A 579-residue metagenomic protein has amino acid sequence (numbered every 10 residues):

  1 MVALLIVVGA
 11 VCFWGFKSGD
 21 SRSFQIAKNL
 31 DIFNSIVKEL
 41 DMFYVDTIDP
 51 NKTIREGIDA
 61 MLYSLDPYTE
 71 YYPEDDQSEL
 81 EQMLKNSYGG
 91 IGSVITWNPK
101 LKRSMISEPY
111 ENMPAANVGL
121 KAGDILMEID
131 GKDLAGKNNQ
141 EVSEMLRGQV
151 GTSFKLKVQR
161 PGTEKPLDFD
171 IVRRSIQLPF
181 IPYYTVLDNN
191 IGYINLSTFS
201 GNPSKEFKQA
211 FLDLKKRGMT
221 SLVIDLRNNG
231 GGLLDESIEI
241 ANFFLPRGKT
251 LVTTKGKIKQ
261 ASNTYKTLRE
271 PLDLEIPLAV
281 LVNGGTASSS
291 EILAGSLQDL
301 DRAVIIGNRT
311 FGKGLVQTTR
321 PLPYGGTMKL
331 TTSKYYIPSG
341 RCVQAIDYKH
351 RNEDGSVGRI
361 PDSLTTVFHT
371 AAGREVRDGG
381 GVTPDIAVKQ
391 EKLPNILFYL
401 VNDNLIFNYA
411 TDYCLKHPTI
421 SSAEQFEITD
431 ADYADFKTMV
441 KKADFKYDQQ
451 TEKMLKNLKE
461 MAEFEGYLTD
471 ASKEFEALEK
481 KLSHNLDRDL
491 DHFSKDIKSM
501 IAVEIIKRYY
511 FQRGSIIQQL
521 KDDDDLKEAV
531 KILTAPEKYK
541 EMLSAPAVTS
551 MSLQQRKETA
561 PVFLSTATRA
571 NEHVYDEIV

Functional and structural regions predicted by a protein language model:
M1-W14: Hydrophobic membrane-insertion alpha-helices, especially the h-region of bacterial N-terminal signal peptides
W14-N29, F33, V37-V45, D49-P50 (+4 more regions): Cleft-lining beta-strand/loop regions that shape enzyme active-site pockets
S35, E39-F43, T47, N51 (+23 more regions): Structured segments of extracytoplasmic/periplasmic soluble domains in secreted or envelope-associated proteins
Y44-M105, S153-K155, Q159-R173, L178-Y183 (+3 more regions): Extended, small/polar residue-biased N-terminal targeting/export presequences and adjacent propeptide/linker tracts
I91, E270, K329-T331: A structural signal for short loop-to-beta-strand junctions that line the ligand-binding cleft of periplasmic/secreted
S289, G295, D301, I306-N308 (+2 more regions): Polar, glycine-rich mid-to-C-terminal structural blocks that act as macromolecule-binding/assembly scaffolds
C342-K349, E353-T566, V574-I578: Conserved functional hotspot residues or short segments at active or partner-binding sites across diverse domains
